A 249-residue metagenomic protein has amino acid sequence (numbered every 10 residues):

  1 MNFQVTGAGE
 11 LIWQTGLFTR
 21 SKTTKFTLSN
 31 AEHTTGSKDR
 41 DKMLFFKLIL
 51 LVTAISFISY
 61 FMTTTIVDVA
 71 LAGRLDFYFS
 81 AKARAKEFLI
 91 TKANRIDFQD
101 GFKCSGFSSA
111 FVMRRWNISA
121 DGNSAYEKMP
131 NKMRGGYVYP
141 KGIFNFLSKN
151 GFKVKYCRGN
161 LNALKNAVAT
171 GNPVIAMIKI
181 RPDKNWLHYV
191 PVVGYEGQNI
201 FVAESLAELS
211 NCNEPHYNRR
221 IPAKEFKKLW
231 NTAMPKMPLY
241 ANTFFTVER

Functional and structural regions predicted by a protein language model:
M1-R20: N-terminal targeting leaders characterized by basic, low-complexity, disordered sequences that direct proteins
R20, K25-K38: Short, low-complexity, charge-dense intrinsically disordered segments
L44-R134, I180, E196-Q198, E248: Active-site-adjacent structural segments surrounding the nucleophilic cysteine of cysteine proteases and isopeptidases
G73-D76, M133, P173, Y195-R249: Noncatalytic regulatory segments and standalone regulatory/sensor domains
I96-S105, K132-Y139, F152, Y156 (+3 more regions): Extracytoplasmic/periplasmic, Sec-exported soluble proteins
D100, S105-V112, A125, Y139-F146 (+4 more regions): Stable alpha-helical elements in mature extracytoplasmic
A110-S119, K132, F146-K153, A167-G171: Structured segments of extracytoplasmic/periplasmic soluble domains in secreted or envelope-associated proteins
K153-N211: Active-site-adjacent substructure of cysteine-protease-like catalytic cores
